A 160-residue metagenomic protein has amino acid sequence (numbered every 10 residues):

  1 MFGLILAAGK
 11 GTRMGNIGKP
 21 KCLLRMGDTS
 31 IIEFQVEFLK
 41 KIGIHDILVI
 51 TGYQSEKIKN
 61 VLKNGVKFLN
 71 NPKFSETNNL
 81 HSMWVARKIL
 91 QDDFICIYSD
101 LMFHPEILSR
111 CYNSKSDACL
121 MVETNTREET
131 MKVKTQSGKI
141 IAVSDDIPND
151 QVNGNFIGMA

Functional and structural regions predicted by a protein language model:
M1-I17: N-terminal nucleotide-binding beta1-loop-alpha1 segment
F2, T29-D93: Conserved N-terminal catalytic core of the sugar/cofactor nucleotidyltransferase
A7, T51, Y98, V122-E123: Short beta-strand/turn micro-motifs composed of small residues that flank or help shape donor/cofactor-binding pockets
G9-G11, L23, G27: Active-site beta-to-alpha loop of glycosyltransferases that engages the nucleotide-sugar donor
G18-L23, K73: Short glycine-enriched, charge-decorated loop/helix-capping segments at active-site entrances that position
D92-M102: Short beta-strand-to-loop acidic/aromatic patch adjacent to the donor-nucleotide binding site
H104-A160: Conserved core of the sugar-phosphate nucleotidyltransferase
